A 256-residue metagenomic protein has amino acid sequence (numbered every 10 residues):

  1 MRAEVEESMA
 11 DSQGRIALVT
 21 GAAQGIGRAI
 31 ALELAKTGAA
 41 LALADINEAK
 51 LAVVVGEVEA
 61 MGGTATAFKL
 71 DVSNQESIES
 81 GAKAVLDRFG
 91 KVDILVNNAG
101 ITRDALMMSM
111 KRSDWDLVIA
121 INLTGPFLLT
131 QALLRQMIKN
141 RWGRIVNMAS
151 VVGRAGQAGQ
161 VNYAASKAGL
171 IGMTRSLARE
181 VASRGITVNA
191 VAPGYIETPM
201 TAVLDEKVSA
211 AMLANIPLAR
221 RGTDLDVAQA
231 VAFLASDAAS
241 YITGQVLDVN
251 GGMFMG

Functional and structural regions predicted by a protein language model:
A10-L41: Canonical Rossmann dinucleotide-binding motif of NAD(H)/NADP(H)-dependent dehydrogenases/reductases, specifically
E48-A49, L70-G81, R112, L225-D226: The beta1-alpha1 cofactor-binding region of Rossmann-like NAD(H)/NADP(H)-dependent oxidoreductases
L106-M107, K111-I119, M212: Substrate-binding pocket helix/loop in short-chain dehydrogenase/reductase
T130, S166, T174: Active-site helix of classical SDR
R135, R179-S183, S240: Alpha-helical segment proximal to the catalytic Tyr-Lys
S150: Residue(s) in the substrate-gating loop at a strand-loop-helix junction that position the organic substrate next
A182, T187, I242-G244, N250: Short, small/polar-rich loop/turn modules that mediate ligand/substrate recognition or access, typified
